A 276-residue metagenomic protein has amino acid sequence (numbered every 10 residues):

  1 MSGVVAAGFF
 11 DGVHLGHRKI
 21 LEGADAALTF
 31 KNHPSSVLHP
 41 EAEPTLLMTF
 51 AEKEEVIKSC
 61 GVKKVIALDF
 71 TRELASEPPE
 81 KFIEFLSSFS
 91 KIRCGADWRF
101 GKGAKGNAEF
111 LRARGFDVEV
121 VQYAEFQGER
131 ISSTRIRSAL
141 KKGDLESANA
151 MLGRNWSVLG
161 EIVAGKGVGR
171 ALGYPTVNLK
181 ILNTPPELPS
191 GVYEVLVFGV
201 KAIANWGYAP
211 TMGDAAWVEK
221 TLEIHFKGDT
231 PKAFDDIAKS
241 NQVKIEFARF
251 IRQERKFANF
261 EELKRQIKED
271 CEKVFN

Functional and structural regions predicted by a protein language model:
M1-E55: N-terminal catalytic cores of NTP/NDP-binding nucleotidyl/phosphoryl-transfer enzymes
H14, I57, I92, A148 (+2 more regions): Residue-level signal for inorganic ion chemistry
K19, E52, S147-R154, E262-K273: A non-catalytic, amphipathic alpha-helix used as a structural packing/dimerization or gating element in enzyme scaffolds
A27, A67, V120-Q122, F247: Structural signal for conserved beta-strand scaffold positions within catalytic alpha/beta enzyme cores
S36-E119: N-terminal Rossmann-like or analogous alpha/beta NTP/dinucleotide-binding catalytic cores that position adenine
F116-Y208: Glycine-rich, Lys/Arg-enriched anion-binding loops that position phosphate/diphosphate groups for phosphoryl
K166-N276: Phosphate/ribose-recognition catalytic cores of enzymes acting on nucleotide-derived substrates
